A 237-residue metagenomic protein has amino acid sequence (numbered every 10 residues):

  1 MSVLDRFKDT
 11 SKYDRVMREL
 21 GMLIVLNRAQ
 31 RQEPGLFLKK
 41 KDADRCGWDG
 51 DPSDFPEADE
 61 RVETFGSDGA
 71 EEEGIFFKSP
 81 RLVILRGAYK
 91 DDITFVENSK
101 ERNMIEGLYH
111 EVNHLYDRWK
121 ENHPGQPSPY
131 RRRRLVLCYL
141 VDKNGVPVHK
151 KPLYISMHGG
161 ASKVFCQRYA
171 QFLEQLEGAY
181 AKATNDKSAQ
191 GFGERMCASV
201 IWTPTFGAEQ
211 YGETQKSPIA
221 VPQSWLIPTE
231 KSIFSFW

Functional and structural regions predicted by a protein language model:
M1-L153, A189, Q215-I219, I227-T229: OB-fold ssDNA-binding interfaces and closely related basic DNA-contact patches used across DNA replication/repair
R132-I227: Extended serine/threonine-enriched, polar tracts that run as long, contiguous segments within proteins
E230-W237: Extended, charge-rich, solvent-exposed interface segments
